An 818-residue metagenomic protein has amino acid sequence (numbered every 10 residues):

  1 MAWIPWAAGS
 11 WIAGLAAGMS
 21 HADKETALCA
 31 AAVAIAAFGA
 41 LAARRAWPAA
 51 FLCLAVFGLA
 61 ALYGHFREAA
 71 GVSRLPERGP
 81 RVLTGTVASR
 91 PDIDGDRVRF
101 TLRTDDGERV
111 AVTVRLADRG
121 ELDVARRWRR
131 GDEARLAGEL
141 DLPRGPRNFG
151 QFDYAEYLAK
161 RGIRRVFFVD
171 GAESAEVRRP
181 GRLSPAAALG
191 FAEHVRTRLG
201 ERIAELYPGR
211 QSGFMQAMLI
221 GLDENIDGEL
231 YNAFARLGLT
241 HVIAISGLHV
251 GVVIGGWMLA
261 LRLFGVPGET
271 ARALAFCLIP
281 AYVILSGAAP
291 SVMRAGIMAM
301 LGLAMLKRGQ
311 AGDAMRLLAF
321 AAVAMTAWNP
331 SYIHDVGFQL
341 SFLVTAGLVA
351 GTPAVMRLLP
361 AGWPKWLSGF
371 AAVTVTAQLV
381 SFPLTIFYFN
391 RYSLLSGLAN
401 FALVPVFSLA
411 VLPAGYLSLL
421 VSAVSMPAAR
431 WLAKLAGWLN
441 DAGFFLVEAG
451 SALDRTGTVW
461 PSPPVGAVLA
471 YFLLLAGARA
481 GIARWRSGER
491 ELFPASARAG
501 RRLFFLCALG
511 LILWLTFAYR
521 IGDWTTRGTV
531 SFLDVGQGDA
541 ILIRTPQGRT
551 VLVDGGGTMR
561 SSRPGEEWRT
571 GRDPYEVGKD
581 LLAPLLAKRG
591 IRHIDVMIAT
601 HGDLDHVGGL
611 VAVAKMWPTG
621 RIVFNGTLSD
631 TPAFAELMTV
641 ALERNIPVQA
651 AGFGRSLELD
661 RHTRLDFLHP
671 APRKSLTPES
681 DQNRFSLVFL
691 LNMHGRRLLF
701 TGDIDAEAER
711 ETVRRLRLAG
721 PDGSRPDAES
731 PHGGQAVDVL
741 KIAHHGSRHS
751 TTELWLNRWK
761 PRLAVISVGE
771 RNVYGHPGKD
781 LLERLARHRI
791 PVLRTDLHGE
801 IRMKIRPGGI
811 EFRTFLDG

Functional and structural regions predicted by a protein language model:
M1-R74, F191, R294, G488-L492: N-terminal leader/targeting segments
W6, F167, D227-G397, A414 (+8 more regions): Hydrophobic alpha-helical transmembrane segments in multi-pass membrane proteins
G9, L158-I297, L303, S531 (+5 more regions): Aromatic-rich juxtamembrane segments at the membrane interface
G14, G85, G337, S381 (+2 more regions): Residue-level signal for inorganic ion chemistry
C53-H241, W568-R569, E576-A587, H593 (+3 more regions): Membrane-interface helix/helix-cap signal primarily in integral membrane proteins
T86, D106-G107, R119-D132, L136-E139 (+4 more regions): Non-globular, low-confidence helical/coil segments that flank catalytic cores
S184, A188-Y207, F214, L222 (+13 more regions): Hydrophobic alpha-helical segments of integral membrane proteins, encompassing both true transmembrane helices
